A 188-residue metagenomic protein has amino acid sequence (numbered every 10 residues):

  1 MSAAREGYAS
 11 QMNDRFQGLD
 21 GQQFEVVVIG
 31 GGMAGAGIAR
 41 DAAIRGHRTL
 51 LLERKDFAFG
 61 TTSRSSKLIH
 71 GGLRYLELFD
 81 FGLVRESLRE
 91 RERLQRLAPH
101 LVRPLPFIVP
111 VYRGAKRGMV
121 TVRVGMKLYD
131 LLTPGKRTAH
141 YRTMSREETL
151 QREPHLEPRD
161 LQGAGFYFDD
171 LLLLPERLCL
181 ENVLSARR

Functional and structural regions predicted by a protein language model:
M1-V26, D41-R45: Extreme N-terminal leader/targeting segments of oxidoreductases
G30-G32, R54: Glycine-rich Rossmann-fold phosphate-binding loop(s) that bind the pyrophosphate of adenine dinucleotide cofactors
G35: N-terminal Rossmann-fold NAD(P) dinucleotide-binding loop
A39, A43, S185-R187: Gly/Ala-rich phosphate-binding loop of Rossmann-like dinucleotide-binding domains, activating on the conserved
A43-S63: Glycine-rich FAD pyrophosphate-binding loop
K67-R152: Dinucleotide-binding Rossmann-like beta1-alpha1 core, especially the glycine-rich loop that anchors the ADP
E153-D160: Flexible hinge/switch segments at interdomain interfaces of large molecular machines
F166-R188: Helical element adjacent to the flavin cofactor pocket in flavoenzyme catalytic cores
